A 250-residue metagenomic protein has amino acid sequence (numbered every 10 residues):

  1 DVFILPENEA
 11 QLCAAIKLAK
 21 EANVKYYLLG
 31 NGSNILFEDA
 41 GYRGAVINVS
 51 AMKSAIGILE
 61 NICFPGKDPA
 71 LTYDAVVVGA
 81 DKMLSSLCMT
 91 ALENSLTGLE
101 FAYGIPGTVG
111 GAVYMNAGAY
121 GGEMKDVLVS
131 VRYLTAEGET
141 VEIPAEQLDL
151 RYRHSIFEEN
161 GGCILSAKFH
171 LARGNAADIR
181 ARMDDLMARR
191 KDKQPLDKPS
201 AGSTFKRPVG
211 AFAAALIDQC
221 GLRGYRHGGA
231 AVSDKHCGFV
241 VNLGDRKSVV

Functional and structural regions predicted by a protein language model:
D1, I35, L134-S248: Phosphate/pyrophosphate- and phosphate-bearing ligand-binding catalytic cores of soluble enzymes
D1-V109: Anion-binding (especially nucleotide phosphate/pyrophosphate-binding) glycine-rich loop and adjoining beta-alpha core
I4-E9, L36-A55, Y114-P144, E159-S166: Structural signature of FAD isoalloxazine-binding scaffolds in flavoprotein oxidoreductases
N31-S33, Y42-A45, K82, I105-A112 (+5 more regions): Gly/Ser/Thr-rich helix-start
N34-I35, C88-A91, L99-Y103, N116-E123 (+3 more regions): A generic local secondary-structure boundary/capping motif
L84, C88, A102, P106 (+4 more regions): Hydrophobic, well-ordered secondary-structure segments
A91, V109, V113-A117, R132-T135 (+2 more regions): Short, well-ordered alpha-helical segments in soluble proteins
